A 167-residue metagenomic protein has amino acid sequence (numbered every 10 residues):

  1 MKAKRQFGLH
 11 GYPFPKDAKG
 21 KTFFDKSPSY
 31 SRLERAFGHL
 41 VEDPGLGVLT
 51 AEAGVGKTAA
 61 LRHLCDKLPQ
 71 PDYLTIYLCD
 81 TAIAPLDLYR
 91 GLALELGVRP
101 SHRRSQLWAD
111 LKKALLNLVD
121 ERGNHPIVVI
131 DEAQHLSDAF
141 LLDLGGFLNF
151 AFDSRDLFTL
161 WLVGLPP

Functional and structural regions predicted by a protein language model:
M1-P44: A short, basic N-terminal segment
A3-K4, A84-D87, R99-D143, A151-F158: Mid-core helix/loop region of P-loop NTP-binding domains shared across ATPases and GTPases
L9-F14, Y73-T75, I83-H102: Conserved NTP-binding/hydrolysis module of P-loop NTPases
A36, K67, D143-F150: Conserved helical "switch/dimer-interface" subregion of ABC/ABC-like ATPase nucleotide-binding domains
D43-H63: Walker A/P-loop nucleotide-binding motif
G47-T50, Y77, V129: Short hydrophobic/aromatic beta-strand immediately N-terminal to the Walker A/P-loop
A53, E132, L162-P167: A short beta-strand-to-loop transition that corresponds to the Sensor-1 phosphate-sensing loop of AAA+ P-loop ATPases
T58-L74: Walker A/P-loop
